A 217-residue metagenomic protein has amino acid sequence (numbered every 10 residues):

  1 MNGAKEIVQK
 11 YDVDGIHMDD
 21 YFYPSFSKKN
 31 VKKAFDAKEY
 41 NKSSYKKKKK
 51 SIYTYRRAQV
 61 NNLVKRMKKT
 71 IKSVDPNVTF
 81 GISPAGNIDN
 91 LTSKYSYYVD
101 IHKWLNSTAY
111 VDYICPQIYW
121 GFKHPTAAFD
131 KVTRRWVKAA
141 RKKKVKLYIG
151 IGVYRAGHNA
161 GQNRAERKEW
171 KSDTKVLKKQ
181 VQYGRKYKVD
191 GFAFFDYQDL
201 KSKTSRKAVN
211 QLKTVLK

Functional and structural regions predicted by a protein language model:
M1-I88, T92-K103, S107, Y119-W120: Polysaccharide-binding and catalytic clefts of secreted carbohydrate-active enzymes
K10, P24, I88, K131 (+2 more regions): Flexible domain-boundary/linker segments
K28, T92-K94, T126-A127, N159-G161: Short, well-ordered secondary-structure micro-motifs
N30-K32, S96-Y97, F129-K131, N163-R164 (+1 more regions): Short, glycine/charged-enriched secondary-structure capping and boundary segments
I52-V78, A85, P125-N159, K217: P-loop/Walker A phosphate-binding loop and immediately adjacent motor/lid segment at beta-alpha junctions
K65-R66, N90-L105, A127-A140, V176-Q180: Alpha-helical scaffolding within the catalytic cores of extracellular/periplasmic polymer-degrading hydrolases
N106-T126, W136-A139, K143-K217: Substrate-binding cleft of secreted/luminal carbohydrate-active enzymes
